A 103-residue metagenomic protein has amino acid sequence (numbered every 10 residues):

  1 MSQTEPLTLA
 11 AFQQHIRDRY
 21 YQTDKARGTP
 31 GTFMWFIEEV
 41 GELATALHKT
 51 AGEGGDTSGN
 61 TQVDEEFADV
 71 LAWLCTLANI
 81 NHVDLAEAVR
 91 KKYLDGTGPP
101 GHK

Functional and structural regions predicted by a protein language model:
M1-F67, L71-K103: Flexible "arm" and connector segments at domain edges
